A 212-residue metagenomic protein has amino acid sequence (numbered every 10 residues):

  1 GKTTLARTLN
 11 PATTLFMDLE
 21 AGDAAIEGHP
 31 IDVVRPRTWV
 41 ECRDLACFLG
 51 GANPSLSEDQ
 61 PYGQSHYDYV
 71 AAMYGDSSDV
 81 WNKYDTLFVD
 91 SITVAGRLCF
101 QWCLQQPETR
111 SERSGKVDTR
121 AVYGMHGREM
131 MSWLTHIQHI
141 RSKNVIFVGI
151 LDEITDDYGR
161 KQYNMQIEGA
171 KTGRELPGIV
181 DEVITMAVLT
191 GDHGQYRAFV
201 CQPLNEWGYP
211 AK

Functional and structural regions predicted by a protein language model:
G1-A71, V80-F88, T93-L98: Conserved P-loop
R7-T8, H139, G178: Solvent-exposed polar/charged
T14-F16, V145, V183-T185: Short, well-ordered beta-strand core segments
L49, L134-Q138, V180: Hydrophobic, Leu/Ile/Phe/Ala-enriched alpha-helical segments that form helix-helix packing faces
Y69-A72, M165-I167: Short gly/ser/thr-rich secondary-structure transition/capping motifs
Y74-S77, K171-G173: Catalytic micro-motifs at enzyme active sites that drive phosphoryl/nucleotidyl and oxygen chemistry
T86, S91-E175: P-loop NTPase motor core
E153-K212: Conserved GTP-binding G-domain of TRAFAC-class P-loop NTPases and closely related GTPase folds
